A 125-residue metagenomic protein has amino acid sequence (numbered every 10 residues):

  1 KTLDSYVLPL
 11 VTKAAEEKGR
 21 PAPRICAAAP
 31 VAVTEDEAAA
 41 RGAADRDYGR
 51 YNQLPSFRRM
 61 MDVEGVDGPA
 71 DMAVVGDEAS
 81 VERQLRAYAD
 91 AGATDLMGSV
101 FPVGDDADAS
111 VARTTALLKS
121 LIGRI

Functional and structural regions predicted by a protein language model:
K1-I125: Active-site-adjacent structural elements that line small-molecule/cofactor binding pockets in enzymes
